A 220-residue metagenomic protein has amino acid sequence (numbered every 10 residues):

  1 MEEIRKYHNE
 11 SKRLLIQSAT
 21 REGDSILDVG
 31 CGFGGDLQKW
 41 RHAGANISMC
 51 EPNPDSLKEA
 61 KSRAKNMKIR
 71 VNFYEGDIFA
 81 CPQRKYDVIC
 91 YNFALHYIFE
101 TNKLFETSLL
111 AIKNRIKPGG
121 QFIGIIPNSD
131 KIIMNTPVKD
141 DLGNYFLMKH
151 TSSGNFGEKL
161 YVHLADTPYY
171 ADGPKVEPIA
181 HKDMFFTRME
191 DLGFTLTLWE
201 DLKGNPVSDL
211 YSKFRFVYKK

Functional and structural regions predicted by a protein language model:
R5-E22, K39: Conserved alpha-helix/loop element of class I SAM-dependent methyltransferases that forms part of the SAM/SAH-binding
G23-G32: Conserved class I S-adenosyl-L-methionine
G34-F79: Class I SAM-dependent methyltransferase SAM/SAH-binding core
C81-I89: A short acidic, Gly/Pro-enriched loop at the edge of an enzyme's catalytic core that lines a small-molecule cofactor
Y91-L95: A short beta-strand submotif of the Rossmann-like class I SAM-dependent methyltransferase core that lines
L104-P118: A short glycine-rich, Lys/Arg-flanked "PGG" loop and its adjoining helix->strand segment in the class I
I123-R188: SAM-dependent methyltransferase
L164-K220: C-terminal lobe and adjacent flexible extensions of AdoMet/dcAdoMet transferase-like proteins
